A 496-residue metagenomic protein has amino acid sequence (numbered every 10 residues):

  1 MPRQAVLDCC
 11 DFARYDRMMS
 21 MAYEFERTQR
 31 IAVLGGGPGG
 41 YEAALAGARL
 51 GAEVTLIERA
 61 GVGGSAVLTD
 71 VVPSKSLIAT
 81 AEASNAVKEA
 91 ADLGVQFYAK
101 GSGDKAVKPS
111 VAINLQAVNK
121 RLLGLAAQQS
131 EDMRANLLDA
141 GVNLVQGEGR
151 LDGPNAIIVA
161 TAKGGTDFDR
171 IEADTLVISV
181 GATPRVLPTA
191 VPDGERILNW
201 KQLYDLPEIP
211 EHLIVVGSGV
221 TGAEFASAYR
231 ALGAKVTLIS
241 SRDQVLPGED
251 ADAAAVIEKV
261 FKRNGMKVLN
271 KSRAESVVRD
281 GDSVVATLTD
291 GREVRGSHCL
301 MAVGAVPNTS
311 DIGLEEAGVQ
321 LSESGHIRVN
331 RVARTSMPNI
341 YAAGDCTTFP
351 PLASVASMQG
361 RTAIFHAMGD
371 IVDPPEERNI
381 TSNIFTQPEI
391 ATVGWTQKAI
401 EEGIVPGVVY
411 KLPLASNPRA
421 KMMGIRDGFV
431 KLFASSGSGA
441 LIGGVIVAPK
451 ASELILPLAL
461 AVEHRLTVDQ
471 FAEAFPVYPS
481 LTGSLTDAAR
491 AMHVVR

Functional and structural regions predicted by a protein language model:
M1-D8, R14: A cross-taxon signal for low-complexity, glycine/charged-rich
S20-Q29, L45-A52, I57-I209, T237 (+6 more regions): Glycine-rich flavin
Y23-G37, I209-G219: Beta1/beta-strand and adjacent pyrophosphate-binding region of the FAD-binding site in flavoprotein oxidoreductases
A32-G39, A43-A60, S65-V67, V72 (+3 more regions): Flexible, glycine-rich terminal cap/loop adjacent to redox cofactors in electron-transfer oxidoreductases
L34, G149, R170-G181, V216 (+2 more regions): Short hydrophobic core segments
G39-A43, S65, I197, G222-F225 (+1 more regions): Short glycine/serine/threonine-rich phosphate/pyrophosphate-binding segments that cradle anionic phosphate groups
V71, I178-K235, I239, V268 (+3 more regions): Glycine-rich dinucleotide-binding loop and its adjacent helix/turn
G194-P210, E293-I371: FAD-site-proximal beta/loop scaffold in flavoenzymes
